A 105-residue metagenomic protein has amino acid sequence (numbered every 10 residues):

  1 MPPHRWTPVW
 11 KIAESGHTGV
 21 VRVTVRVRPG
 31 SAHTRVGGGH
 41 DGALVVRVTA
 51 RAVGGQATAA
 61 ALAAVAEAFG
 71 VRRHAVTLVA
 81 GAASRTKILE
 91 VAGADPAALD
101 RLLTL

Functional and structural regions predicted by a protein language model:
M1-A63, A68-R73, T77-L105: Contiguous, often N-terminal, cationic amphipathic patches that form binding interfaces
